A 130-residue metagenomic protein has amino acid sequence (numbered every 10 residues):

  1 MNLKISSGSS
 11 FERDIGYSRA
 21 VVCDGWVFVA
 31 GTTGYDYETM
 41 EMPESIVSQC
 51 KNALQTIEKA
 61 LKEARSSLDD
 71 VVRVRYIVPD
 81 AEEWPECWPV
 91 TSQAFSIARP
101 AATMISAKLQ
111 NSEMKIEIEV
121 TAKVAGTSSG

Functional and structural regions predicted by a protein language model:
M1-V72, V78-G130: N-terminal presequence-like segments and the immediate start of the first folded domain
